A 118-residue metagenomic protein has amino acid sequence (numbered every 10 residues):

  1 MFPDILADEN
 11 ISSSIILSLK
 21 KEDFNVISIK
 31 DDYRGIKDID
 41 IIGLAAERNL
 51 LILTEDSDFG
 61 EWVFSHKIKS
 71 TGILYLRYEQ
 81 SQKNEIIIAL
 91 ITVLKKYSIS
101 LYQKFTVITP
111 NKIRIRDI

Functional and structural regions predicted by a protein language model:
F2, S14, E22-N25, E61 (+2 more regions): Solvent-exposed interaction patches of small proteins and small membrane subunits
D4-L50: N-terminal first-folded block
I16-L17, D38, W62-F64, E85 (+1 more regions): Short glycine-/acidic-enriched loop or helix-start segments at secondary-structure transitions that form or flank
V26-S28, I73-Y75, F105-V107: Conserved beta-strand scaffold positions in the cores of enzyme catalytic domains, especially in NTP/NDP-utilizing
A45-V63: Acidic, metal-binding active-site segment of PIN/NYN-like and related structure-specific nucleases
G60-V93: Mid-chain, well-packed structural core segment of small domains
K96-I118: Charged phosphate-binding loop/patch that engages nucleotide di/tri-phosphates or the phosphate backbone of nucleic
